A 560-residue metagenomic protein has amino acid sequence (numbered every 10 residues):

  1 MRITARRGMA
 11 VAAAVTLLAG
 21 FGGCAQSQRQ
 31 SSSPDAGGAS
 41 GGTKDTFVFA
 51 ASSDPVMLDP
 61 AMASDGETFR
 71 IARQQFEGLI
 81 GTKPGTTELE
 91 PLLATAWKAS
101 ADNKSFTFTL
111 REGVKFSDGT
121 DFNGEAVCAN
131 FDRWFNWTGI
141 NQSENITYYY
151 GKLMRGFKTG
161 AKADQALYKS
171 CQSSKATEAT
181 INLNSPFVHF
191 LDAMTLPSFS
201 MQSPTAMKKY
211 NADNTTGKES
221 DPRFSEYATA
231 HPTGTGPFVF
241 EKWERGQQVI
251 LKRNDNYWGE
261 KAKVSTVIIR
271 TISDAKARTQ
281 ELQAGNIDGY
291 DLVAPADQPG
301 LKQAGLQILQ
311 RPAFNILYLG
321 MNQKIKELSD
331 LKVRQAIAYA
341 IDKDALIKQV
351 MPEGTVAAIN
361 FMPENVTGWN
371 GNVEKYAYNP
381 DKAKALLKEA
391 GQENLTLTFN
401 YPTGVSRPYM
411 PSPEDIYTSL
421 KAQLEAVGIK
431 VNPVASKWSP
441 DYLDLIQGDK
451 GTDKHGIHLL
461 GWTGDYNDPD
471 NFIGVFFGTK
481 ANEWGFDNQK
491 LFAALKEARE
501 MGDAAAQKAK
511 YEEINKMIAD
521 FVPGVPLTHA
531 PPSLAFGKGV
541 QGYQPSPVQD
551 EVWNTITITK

Functional and structural regions predicted by a protein language model:
A50-A101, T233-G234: N-terminal lobe/hinge region of extracytoplasmic solute-binding protein
T95-I146, T180, E327: Aromatic- and charge-enriched surface segment that lines or borders ligand/interaction sites
T109, E144-T215: Surface-exposed binding/hinge segments that line and control ligand-binding clefts or catalytic entry sites
F187, T195-E260: Gly/Pro-rich hinge or "lid" segments in bacterial periplasmic/extracellular proteins
E226, W243, Q247-I250, N254-G300: Ligand-site clamp/hinge motif
E244, I341-G368, S412-K421, D444-K560: Detector for C-terminal structural segments
K252-D255, A313-A336, A340, Q349 (+1 more regions): A bilobed periplasmic-binding-protein/Venus flytrap-type ligand-binding module shared by bacterial periplasmic
S329-A422, A426, E513: Append "and occasionally in soluble cytosolic enzymes with long acidic Gly/Pro-rich linkers
